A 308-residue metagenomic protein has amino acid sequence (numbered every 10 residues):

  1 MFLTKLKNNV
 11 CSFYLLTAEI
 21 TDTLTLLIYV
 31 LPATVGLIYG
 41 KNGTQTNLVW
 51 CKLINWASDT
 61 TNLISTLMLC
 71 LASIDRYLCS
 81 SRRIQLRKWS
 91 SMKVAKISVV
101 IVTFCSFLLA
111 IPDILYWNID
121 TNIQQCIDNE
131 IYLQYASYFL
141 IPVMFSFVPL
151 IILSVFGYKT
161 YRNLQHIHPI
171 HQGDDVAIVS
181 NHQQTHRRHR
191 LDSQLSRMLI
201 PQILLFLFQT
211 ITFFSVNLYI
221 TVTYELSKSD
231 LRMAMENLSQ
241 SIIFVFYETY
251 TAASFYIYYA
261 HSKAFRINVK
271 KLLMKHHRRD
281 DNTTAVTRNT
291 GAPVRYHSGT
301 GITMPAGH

Functional and structural regions predicted by a protein language model:
M1, D75, V100, F104 (+4 more regions): Generic structural signal for small/hydrophobic residues in well-ordered secondary structure, especially within
C11-S73, Y77-C79, R83-R87: Extracellular TM2-ECL1-early TM3 structural module of rhodopsin-like
L15-T21, R162-F213: Intracellular effector-coupling site of seven-transmembrane GPCRs, centered on the ICL3-to-TM6 transition
T17-Y29, D59, L63, S98-A110 (+3 more regions): Alpha-helical transmembrane segments of multi-pass membrane proteins
V30-K41, S73, Y77, A110-T121 (+6 more regions): Transmembrane helix-loop junctions and nearby membrane-interface residues
Y39-T60, R87-A95, T103-V155, E225 (+2 more regions): Loop architecture of class A 7-transmembrane GPCRs
I152-Y158, R197, Q202-Q209, F214-S215 (+1 more regions): Seventh transmembrane helix
H171-T185, L273-H308: Non-transmembrane, juxtamembrane loop and terminal tail segments of multi-pass eukaryotic membrane proteins
